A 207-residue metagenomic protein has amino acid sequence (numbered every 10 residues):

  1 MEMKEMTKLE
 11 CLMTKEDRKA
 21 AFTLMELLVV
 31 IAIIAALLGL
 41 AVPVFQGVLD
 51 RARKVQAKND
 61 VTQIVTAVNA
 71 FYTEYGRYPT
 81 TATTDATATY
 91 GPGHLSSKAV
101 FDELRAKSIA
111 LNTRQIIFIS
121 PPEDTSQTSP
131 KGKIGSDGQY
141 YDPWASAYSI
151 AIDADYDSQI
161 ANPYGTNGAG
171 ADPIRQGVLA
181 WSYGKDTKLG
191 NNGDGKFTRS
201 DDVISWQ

Functional and structural regions predicted by a protein language model:
M1-F22: N-terminal leader/signal peptides at the extreme start of proteins
K8, V44-Q46, K98: Helix-centric, low-specificity signal for extended rod-like, repetitive segments
C11-K15, E26, V30, A106: Generic detector of low-complexity/intrinsically disordered segments and short hydrophobic N-terminal stretches
T14, G47-L49, F101, A110: General helical secondary-structure elements
K19-V48, R53, A57: N-terminal single-pass transmembrane signal-anchor helix
K54, K58-Q207: N-terminal pilin/flagellin-like segments and related low-complexity appendage regions
